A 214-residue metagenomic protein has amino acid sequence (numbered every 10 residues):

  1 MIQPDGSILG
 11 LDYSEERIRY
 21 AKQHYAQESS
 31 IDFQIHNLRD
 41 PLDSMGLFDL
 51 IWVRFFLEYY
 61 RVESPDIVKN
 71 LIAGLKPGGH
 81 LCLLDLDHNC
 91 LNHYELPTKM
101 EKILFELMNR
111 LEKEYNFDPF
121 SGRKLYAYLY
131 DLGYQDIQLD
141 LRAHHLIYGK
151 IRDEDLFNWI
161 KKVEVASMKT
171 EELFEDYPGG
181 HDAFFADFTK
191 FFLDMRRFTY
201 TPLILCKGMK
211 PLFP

Functional and structural regions predicted by a protein language model:
S14-E16: Conserved SAM/SAH-binding beta-strand->alpha-helix loop
A21-K22: Conserved SAM-binding loop
Q27-D40: Conserved SAM-binding strand-loop segment of SAM-dependent methyltransferases
R39-I51: A short acidic, Gly/Pro-enriched loop at the edge of an enzyme's catalytic core that lines a small-molecule cofactor
F48-P65: A short SAM/SAH-binding and catalytic strip from SAM-dependent methyltransferases
P65-H80: A short glycine-rich, Lys/Arg-flanked "PGG" loop and its adjoining helix->strand segment in the class I
C82-I151: Conserved catalytic/acceptor-binding region of the Class I
D140-R197: C-terminal helical/coil "lid" or tail adjacent to the Rossmann-like core of SAM-dependent
